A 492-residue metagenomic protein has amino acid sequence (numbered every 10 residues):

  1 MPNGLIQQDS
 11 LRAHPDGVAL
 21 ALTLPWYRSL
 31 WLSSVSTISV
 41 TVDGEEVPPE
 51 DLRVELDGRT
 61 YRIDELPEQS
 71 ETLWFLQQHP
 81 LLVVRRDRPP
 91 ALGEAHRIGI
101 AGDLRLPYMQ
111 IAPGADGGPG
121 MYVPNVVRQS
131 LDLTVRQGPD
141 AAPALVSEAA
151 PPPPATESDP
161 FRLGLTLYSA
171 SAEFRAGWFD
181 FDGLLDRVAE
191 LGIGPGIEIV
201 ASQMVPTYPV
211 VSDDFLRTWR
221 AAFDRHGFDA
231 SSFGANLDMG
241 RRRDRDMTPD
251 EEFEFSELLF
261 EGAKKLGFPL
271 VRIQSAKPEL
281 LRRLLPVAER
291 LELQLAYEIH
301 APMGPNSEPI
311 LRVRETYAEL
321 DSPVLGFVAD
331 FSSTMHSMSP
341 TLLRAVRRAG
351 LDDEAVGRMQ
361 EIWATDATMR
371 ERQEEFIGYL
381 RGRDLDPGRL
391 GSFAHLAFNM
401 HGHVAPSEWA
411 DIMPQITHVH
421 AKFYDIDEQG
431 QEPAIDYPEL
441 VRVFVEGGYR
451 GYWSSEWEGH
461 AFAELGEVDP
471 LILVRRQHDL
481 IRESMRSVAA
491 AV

Functional and structural regions predicted by a protein language model:
M1-L145: Terminal leader/tail segments of proteins
V146-D180, G234-L237: Boundary/entry segment of secreted carbohydrate-active catalytic domains
S147-P152, R225, D229, M239-F331 (+3 more regions): Active-site acidic/histidine proton-transfer and metal-coordination neighborhood in alpha/beta enzyme cores
F161-L167, P195-I199, A230-A235, V271-I273 (+4 more regions): Hydrophobic faces of well-ordered beta-strands that scaffold small-molecule active sites in alpha/beta enzyme cores
T166-F181, M239-F253, Q274, M400 (+1 more regions): Active-site mouth loops of central-metabolism enzymes
F174-F181, V210, N306, I310 (+2 more regions): Gly/Pro-rich active-site loop or hairpin
F179-S202, E261-L270: Catalytic domains of carbohydrate-active enzymes, especially glycoside hydrolases
P195-R220, H460: Glycine-rich, proline-tolerant flexible connector loops at the mouths of alpha/beta enzymes
